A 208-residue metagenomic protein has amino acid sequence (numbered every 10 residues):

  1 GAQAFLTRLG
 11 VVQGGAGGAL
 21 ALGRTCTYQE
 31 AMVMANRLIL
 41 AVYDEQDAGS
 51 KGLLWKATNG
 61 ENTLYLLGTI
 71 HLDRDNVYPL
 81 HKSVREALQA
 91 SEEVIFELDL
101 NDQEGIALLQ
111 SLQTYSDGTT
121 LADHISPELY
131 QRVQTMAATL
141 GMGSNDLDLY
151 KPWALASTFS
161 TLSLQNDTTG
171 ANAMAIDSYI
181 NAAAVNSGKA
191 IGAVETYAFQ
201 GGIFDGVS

Functional and structural regions predicted by a protein language model:
G1-G49: N-terminal propeptides
L53-S208: Structured, acidic catalytic/metal-binding patches in enzyme active sites
